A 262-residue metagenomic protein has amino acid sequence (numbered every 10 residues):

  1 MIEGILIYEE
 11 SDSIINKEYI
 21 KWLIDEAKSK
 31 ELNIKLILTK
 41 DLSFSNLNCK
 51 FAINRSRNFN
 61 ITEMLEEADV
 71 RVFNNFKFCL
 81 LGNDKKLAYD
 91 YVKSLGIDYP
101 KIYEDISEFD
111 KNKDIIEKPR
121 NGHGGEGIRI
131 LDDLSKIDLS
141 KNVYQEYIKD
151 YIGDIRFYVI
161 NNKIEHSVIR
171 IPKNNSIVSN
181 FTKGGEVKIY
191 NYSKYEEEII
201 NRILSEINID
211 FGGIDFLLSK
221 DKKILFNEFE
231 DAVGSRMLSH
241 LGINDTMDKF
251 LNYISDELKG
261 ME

Functional and structural regions predicted by a protein language model:
M1-L6: Extreme N-terminal starter segment of soluble prokaryotic enzymes
Y8-K101: Conserved N-proximal alpha/beta basic substrate-recognition cap immediately N-terminal to, or forming the N-lobe
D12, F78-C79, I106-F109, R120-G124 (+2 more regions): Short acidic/polar capping segments at secondary-structure boundaries
L42-C49, E108-K111, S135-K136: Short amphipathic alpha-helix with an adjacent loop that forms part of the alpha/beta core around
C49-I53, I116-K118, F157-V159, K222-M237: A short beta-strand motif that forms the metal-chelation/ATP-contact edge of phosphoryl-transfer active sites
D98-P119: Rossmann-like NAD(P)H-binding beta-loop-alpha module
G124-I207: Phosphate-binding site of ATP-dependent enzymes
S176-F226, T246-E262: A long amphipathic alpha-helix within ATP-dependent nucleotide-binding catalytic cores
